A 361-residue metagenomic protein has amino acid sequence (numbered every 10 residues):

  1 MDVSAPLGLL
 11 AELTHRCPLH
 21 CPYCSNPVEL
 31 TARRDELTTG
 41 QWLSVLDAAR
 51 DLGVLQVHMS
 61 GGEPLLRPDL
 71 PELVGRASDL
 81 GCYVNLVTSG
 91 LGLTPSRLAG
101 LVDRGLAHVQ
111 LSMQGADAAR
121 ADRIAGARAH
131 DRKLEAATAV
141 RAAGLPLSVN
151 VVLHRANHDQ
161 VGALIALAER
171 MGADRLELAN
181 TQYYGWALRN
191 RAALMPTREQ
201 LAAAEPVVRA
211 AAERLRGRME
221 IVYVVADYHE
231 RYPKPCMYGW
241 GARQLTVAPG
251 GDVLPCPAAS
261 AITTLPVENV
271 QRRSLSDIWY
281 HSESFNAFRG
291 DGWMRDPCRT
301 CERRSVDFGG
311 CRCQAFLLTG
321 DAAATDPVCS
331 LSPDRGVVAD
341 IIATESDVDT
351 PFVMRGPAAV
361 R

Functional and structural regions predicted by a protein language model:
M1, S260-R361: Flexible mid-to-C-terminal extensions adjoining Fe-S/redox cofactors in radical SAM and related proteins
M1-R104, H108: Conserved alpha-helical substructure of the radical SAM core
G8, G40-S44, L93-S96, R132 (+3 more regions): Short, conserved clusters of charged catalytic residues that mark active-site and nucleotide-handling motifs
P27, G62, V152-H154, F316: Short strand-loop junctions, especially beta-strand C-caps/beta-turns that link beta-sheets to coils or alpha-helices
E29, G62, Q114, T181 (+1 more regions): Flexible loop residues that form catalytic and substrate-binding hotspots at small-molecule/glycan-binding clefts
L37, Y83, A99, D103-R104 (+1 more regions): Radical SAM enzyme [4Fe-4S]-AdoMet core and its adjacent flexible, acidic and glycine-rich loops/tails across
